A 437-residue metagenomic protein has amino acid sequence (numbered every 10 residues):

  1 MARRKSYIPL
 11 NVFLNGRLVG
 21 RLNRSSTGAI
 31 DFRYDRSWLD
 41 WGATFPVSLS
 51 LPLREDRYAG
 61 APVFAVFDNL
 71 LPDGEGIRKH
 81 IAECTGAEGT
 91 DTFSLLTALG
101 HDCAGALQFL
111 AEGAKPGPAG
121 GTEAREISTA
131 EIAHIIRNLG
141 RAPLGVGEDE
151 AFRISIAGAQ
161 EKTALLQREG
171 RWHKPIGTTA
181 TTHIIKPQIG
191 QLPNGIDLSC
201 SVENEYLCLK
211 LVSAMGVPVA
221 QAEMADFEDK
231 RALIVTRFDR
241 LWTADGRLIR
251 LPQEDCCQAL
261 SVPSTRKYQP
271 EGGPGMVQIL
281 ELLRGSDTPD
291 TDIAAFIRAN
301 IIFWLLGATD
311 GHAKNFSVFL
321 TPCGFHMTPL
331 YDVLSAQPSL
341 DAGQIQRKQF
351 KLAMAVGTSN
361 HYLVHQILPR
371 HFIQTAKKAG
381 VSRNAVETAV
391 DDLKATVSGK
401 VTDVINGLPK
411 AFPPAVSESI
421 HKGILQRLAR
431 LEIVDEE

Functional and structural regions predicted by a protein language model:
M1-E437: Phosphate/dinucleotide-binding and metal-coordinating scaffold of catalytic cores in nucleotide-dependent enzymes
